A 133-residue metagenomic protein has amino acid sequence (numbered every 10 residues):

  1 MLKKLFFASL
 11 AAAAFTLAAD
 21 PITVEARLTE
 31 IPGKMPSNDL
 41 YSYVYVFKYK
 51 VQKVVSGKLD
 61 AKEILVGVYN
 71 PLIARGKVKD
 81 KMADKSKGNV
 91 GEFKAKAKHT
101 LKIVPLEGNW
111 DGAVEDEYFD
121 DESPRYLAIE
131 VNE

Functional and structural regions predicted by a protein language model:
K4-A13: Sec-dependent N-terminal signal peptides
L5, N38-L40, H99-T100: Alpha-helical interaction segments
F7-A8, M35, K77-K79: Intrinsically disordered and other compositionally biased segments
A13-A19: Sec/Tat signal peptide C-region and signal peptidase I cleavage site
D20-K50: Structural detector for short beta-strands of small beta-barrel domains
Y43-K48, Q52-E133: Disulfide-stabilized netrin-like
